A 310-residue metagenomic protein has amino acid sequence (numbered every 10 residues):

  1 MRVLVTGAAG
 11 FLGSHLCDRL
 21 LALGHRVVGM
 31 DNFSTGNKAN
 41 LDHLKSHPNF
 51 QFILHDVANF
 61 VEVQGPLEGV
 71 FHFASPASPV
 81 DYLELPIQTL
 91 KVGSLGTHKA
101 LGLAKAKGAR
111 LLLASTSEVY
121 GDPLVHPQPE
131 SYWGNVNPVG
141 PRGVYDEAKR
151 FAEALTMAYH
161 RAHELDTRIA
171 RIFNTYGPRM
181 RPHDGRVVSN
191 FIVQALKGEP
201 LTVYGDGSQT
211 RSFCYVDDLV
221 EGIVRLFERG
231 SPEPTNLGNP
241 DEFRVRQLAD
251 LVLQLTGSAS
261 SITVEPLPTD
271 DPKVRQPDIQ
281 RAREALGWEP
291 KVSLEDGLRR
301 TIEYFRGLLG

Functional and structural regions predicted by a protein language model:
M1-T175, D217, I223, F227 (+3 more regions): N-terminal Rossmann-like NAD(P)+-binding domain of SDR-like oxidoreductases, especially those catalyzing
V3, L16, H55, K99 (+2 more regions): C-terminal substrate-binding subdomain of Rossmann-fold SDR/epimerase-dehydratase oxidoreductases
G36, A58, E84, V92-L95 (+7 more regions): Residue-level signal for the nucleotide or nucleotide-sugar donor/cofactor binding architecture
K38-L41, E153, S189, R246 (+2 more regions): Short, surface-exposed alpha-helical segments at coil->helix boundaries
H126-P127, P182-N190: A glycine/serine/threonine-rich, flexible loop-to-helix segment that serves as the NAD(P) cofactor-binding "lid"
